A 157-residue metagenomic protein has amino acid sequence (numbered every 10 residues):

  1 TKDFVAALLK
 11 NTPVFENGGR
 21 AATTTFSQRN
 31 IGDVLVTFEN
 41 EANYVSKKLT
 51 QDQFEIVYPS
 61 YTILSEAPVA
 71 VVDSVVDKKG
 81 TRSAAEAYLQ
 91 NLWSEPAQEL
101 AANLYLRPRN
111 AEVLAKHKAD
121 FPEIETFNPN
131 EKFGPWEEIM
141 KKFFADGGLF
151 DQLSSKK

Functional and structural regions predicted by a protein language model:
T1-P59: Ligand-binding pocket segment of bilobal, Venus flytrap-like solute-binding proteins
V5-L8, L64, M140-D146: Charged, low-complexity, helix-prone segments enriched in Lys/Glu/Asp/Gln
F15-G19, L35, P59-T62, K78-A85 (+1 more regions): Solvent-exposed, acidic/flexible segments
I31, I56, I63, I124 (+1 more regions): Weak global preference for isoleucine
Y44, F54, Y58-Y61, Y88 (+2 more regions): Sequence-level detector for tyrosine residue identity
K48-L49, Y61, K118-F121: A generic structural signal for short, solvent-exposed coil/turn residues that cap or connect secondary-structure
S65-V69: Small-molecule pocket liners
S74-K157: Extracellular/periplasmic juxtamembrane helices and adjacent flexible linkers that interface with membrane partners
